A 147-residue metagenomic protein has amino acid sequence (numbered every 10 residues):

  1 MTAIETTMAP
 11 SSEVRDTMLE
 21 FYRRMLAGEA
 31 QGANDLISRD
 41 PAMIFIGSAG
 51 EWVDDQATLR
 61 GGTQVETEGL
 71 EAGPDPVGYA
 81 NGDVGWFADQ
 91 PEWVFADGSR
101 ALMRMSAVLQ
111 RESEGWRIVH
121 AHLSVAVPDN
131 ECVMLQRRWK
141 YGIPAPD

Functional and structural regions predicted by a protein language model:
M1-R39, R137-D147: Short, low-complexity N-terminal intrinsically disordered segments enriched in polar/charged residues
L26, A80-G82, G98: Surface-exposed coil/turn segments at beta-strand junctions on protein surfaces, enriched
A30-D83: A solvent-exposed, acidic/Ser-Thr-rich amphipathic alpha-helical stretch
M43-F45, F87, I118-H120: Short hydrophobic/aromatic-rich beta-strand segments that constitute the beta-sheet cores of beta-sandwich/beta-barrel
E71-G73, A88, S99-S106: Short, surface-exposed coil-to-beta transition loops
G78-V84, L109-R117: A short, structured loop/turn motif at beta-sheet edges
A88-V94: Generic short beta-strand segments
E112, H120-D147: Low-complexity, intrinsically disordered terminal/linker segments enriched in charged and Gly/Pro repeats
